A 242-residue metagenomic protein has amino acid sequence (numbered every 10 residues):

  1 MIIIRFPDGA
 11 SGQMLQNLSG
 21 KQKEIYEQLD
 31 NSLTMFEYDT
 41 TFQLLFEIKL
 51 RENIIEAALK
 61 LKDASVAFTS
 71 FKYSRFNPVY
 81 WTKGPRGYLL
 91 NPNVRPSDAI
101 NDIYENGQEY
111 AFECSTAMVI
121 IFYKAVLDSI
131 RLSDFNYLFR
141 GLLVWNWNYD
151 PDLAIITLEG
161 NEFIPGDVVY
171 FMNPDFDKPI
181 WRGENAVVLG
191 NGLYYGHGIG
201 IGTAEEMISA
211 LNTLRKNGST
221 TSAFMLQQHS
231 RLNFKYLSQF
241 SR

Functional and structural regions predicted by a protein language model:
M1-P165, M172-R182, L189-R242: Cysteine-nucleophile amide-bond enzymes
